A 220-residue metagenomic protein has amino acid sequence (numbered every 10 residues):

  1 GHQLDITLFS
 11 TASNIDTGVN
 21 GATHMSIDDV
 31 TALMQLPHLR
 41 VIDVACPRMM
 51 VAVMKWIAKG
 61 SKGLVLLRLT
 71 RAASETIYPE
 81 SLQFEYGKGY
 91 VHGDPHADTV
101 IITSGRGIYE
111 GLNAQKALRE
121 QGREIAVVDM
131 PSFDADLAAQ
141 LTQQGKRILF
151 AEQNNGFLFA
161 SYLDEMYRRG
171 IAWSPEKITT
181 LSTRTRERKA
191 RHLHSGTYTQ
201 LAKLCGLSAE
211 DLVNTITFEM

Functional and structural regions predicted by a protein language model:
G1-V100: Conserved thiamine diphosphate
T17, V65, T70-M220: Thiamine diphosphate
